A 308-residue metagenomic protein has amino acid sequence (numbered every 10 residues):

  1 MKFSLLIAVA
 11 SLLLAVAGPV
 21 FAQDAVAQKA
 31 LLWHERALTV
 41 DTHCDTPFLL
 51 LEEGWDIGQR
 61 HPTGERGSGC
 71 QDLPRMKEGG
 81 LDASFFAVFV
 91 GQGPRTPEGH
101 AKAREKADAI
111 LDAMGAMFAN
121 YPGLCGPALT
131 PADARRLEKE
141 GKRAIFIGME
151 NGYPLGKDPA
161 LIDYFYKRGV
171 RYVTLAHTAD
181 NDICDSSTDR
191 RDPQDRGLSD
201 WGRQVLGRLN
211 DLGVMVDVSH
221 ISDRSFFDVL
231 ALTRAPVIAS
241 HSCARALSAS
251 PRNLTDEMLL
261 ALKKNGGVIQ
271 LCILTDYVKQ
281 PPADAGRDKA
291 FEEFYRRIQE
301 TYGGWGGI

Functional and structural regions predicted by a protein language model:
S4-A17: Bacterial N-terminal signal peptides
F21-R196, A249-I308: N-terminal hydrophobic targeting/anchoring segments and the immediately downstream early-domain regions of hydrolases
T39-T46, I221, A239-S242: Histidine-centered catalytic micro-motifs
E53, D158-I162, S225-A235: Distinct, well-ordered alpha-helical segments
D195-N210, V229-A239: Alpha-helix-loop-beta-strand connector modules within alpha/beta enzyme cores
Q204-V218, S222-D228, D256-K264: Substrate-binding cleft of carbohydrate-active enzyme catalytic domains
R234-A239, R245-L247, R252-N253: His/Asp/Glu-rich metal/cofactor-coordinating catalytic motifs and the adjacent surface-exposed loops that frame enzyme
